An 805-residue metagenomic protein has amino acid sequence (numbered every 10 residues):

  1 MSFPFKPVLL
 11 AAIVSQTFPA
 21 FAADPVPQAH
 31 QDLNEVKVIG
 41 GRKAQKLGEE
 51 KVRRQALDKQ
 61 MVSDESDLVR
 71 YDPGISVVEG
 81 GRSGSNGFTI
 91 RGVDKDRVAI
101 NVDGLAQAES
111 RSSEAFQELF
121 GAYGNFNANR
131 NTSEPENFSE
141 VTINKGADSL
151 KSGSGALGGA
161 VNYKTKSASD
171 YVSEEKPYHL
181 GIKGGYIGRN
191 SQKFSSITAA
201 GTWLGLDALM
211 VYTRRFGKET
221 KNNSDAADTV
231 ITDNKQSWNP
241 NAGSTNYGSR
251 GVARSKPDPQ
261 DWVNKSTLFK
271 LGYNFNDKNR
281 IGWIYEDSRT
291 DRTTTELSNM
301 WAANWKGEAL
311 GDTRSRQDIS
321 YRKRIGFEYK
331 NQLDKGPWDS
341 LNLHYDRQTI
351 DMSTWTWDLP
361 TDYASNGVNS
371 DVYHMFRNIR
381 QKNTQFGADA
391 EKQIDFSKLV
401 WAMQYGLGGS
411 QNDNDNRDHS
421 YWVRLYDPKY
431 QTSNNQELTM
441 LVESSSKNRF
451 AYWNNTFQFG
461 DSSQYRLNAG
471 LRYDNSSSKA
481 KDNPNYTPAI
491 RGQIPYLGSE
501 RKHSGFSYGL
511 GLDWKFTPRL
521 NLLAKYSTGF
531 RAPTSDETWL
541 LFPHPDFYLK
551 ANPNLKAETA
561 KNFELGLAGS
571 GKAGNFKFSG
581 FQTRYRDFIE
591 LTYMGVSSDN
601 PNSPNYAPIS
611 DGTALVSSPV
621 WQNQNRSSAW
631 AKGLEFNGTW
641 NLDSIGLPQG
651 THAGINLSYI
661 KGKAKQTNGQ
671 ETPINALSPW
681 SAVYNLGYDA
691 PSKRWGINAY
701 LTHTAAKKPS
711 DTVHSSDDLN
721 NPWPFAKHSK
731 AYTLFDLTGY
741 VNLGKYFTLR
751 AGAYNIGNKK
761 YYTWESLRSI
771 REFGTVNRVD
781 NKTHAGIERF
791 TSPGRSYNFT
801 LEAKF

Functional and structural regions predicted by a protein language model:
D24-Y171, S298-N299, L565: Acidic, small-polar-rich N-terminal luminal/periplasmic segments of exported/outer-membrane proteins
H30, S152-G153, A168-Y178, G205 (+10 more regions): Short loop/turn motifs that connect adjacent beta-strands in outer-membrane beta-barrel proteins
S110, N223, F530, F581-D587 (+3 more regions): C-terminal beta-signal and adjacent terminal beta-strands/loops of Gram-negative outer-membrane beta-barrel proteins
F120-N125, P135-K145, S149-D233, W262-K265: Outer-membrane beta-barrel translocator/receptor signature
G188-G217, N222, A227-T295, Y321-K323 (+2 more regions): Transmembrane beta-barrel wall of Gram-negative outer-membrane proteins
N274-S288, S320-I490, K502-G505, G509-K515 (+3 more regions): Face-selective signature of the C-terminal outer-membrane beta-barrel domain
K306-G336, S444-S446, Y496-S507, G511 (+9 more regions): Outer-membrane beta-barrel signature, preferentially recognizing the C-terminal barrel domain of Gram-negative
A402-Q404, F459-D461, S476, Q582-R584 (+2 more regions): Gram-negative outer-membrane beta-barrel transporters
